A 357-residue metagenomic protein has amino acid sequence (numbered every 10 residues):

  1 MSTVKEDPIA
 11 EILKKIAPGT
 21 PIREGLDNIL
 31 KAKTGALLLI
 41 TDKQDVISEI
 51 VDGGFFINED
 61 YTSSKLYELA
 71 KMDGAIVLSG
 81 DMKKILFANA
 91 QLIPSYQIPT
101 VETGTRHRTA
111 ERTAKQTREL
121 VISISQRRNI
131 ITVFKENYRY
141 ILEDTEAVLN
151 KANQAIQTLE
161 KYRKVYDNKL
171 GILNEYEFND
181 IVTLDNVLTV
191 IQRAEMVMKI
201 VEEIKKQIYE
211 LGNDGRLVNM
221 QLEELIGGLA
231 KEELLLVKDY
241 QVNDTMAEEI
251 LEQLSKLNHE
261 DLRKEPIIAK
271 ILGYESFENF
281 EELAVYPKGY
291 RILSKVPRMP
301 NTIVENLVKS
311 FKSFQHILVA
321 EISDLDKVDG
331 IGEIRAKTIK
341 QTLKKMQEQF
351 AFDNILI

Functional and structural regions predicted by a protein language model:
M1-P8, A351-I357: Short, Lys/Arg-enriched, disordered terminal segments
S2-D261: Divalent-cation
N129, N174, I181, N219 (+4 more regions): Residue-level detector of alpha-helical recognition elements and their boundaries
G227-K327, E333-I357: Long, highly charged, low-complexity intrinsically disordered interaction regions that mediate electrostatic DNA/RNA
